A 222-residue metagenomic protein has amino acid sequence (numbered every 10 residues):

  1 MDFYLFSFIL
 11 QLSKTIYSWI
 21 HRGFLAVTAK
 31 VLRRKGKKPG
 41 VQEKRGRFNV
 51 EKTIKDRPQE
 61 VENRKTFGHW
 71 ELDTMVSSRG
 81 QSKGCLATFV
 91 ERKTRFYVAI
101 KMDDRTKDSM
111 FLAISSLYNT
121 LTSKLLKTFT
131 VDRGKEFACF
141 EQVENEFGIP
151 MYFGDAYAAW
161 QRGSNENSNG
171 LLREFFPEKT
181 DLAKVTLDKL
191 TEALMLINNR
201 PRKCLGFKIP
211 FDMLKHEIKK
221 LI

Functional and structural regions predicted by a protein language model:
M1-S7: DNA-recognition alpha helix
F8-R64: Basic, flexible linker segments flanking DNA-binding modules in nucleic acid-interacting mobile-element proteins
I16, D73, F89, R95 (+5 more regions): Mobile genetic element proteins and their domesticated derivatives, centered on retroelements and DNA transposons
F67-S78: Two-metal-ion RNase H-like nuclease active-site motif
M75, Q81-V98: Short conserved beta-strand segments at catalytic cores or DNA/RNA-binding microdomains of nucleic-acid binding
S78, S82, A99-S123: Active-site beta-loop-alpha junctions of metal-dependent nucleic acid enzymes, especially the RNase H-like/DDE
K124-F137, Y157: Acidic/histidine-rich, metal-coordinating catalytic segments
E144-M151, D155-I222: Charged alpha-helix within mobile-element recombinases
